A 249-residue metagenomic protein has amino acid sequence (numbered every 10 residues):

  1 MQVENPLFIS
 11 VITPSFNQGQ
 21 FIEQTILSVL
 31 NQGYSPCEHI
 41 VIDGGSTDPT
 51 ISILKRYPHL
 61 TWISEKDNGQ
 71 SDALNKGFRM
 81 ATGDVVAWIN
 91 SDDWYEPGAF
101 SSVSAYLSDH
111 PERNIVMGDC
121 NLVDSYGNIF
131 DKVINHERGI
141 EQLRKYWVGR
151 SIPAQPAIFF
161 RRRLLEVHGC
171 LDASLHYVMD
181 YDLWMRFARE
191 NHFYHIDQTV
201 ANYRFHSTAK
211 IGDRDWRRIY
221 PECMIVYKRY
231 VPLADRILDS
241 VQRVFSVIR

Functional and structural regions predicted by a protein language model:
M1-L30: N-proximal low-complexity "stem/linker" segments adjacent to membrane-targeting elements
L7-S10, E38, D182: Cell-envelope/extracellular polymer assembly enzymes that use nucleotide-activated donors
I12, H136-C223: Conserved nucleotide-sugar donor-binding catalytic segment
Q20-E23, D48-R56, G98: Acidic helix N-cap motif at the loop->helix transition within catalytic regions of sugar-transfer enzymes
S28, S35, D43-S52, N90: A conserved acidic beta->alpha catalytic loop
E65-A81: Glycine-rich, basic loop-to-helix element that forms the pyrophosphate-binding segment of sugar-nucleotide handling
V86: Short aromatic/hydrophobic "clamp" motif used to bind/position activated sugar donors
G98-F130: Conserved donor NDP-sugar-binding/catalytic core segment of glycosyltransferases
